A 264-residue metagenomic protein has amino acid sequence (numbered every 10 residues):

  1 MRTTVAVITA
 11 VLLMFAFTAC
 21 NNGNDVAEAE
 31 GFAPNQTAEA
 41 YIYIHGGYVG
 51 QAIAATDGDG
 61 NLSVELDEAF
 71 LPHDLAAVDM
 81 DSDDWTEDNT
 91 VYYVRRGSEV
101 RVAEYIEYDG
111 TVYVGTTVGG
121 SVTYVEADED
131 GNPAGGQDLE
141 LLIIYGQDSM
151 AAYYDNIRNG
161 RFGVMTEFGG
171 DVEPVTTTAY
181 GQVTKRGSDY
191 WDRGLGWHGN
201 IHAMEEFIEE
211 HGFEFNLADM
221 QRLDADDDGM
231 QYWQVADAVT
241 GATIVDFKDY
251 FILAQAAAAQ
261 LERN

Functional and structural regions predicted by a protein language model:
M1-V11: Positively charged n-region of N-terminal signal peptides that target proteins for export
A16-A19: C-terminal motif of bacterial Sec signal peptides marking the signal peptidase cleavage site
N21-G23: Bacterial signal peptide processing site
V26-E30: N-terminal leader/targeting segments and the immediate start of mature chains
G31-P34, I42-N264: Active-site- and interface-proximal helix/loop "cap" or "latch" segments in soluble metabolic and energy-transducing
